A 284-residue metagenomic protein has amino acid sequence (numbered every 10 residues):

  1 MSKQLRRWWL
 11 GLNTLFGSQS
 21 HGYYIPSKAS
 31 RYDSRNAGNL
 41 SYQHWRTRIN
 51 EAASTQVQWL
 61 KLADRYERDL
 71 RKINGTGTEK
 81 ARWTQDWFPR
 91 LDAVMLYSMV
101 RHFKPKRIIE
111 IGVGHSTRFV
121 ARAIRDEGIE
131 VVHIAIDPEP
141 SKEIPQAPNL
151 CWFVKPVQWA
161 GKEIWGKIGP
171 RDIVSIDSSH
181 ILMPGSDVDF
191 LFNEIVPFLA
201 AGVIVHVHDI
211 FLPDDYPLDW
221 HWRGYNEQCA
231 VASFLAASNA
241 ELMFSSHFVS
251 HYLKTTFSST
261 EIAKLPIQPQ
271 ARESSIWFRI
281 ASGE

Functional and structural regions predicted by a protein language model:
M1-D126, E130-E284: A short alpha-helical cap/connector motif
